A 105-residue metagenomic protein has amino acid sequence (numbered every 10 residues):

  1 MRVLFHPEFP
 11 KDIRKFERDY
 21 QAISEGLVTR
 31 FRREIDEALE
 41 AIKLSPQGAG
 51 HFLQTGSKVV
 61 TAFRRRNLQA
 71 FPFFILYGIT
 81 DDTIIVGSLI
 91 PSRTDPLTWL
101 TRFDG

Functional and structural regions predicted by a protein language model:
M1-A38: Arg/Lys-rich, positively charged N-terminal/basic patches that mediate binding to nucleic acids
R18, E25, E40, L44-G48 (+2 more regions): Generic structural signal for secondary-structure transition and capping sites
T29, G50-Q54, T98: Short, hydrophobic secondary-structure boundary micro-motifs
E40-L68: A short, surface-exposed loop/turn module that caps and links secondary-structure elements
L68-G105: Enriched for short, Lys/Arg-rich terminal
